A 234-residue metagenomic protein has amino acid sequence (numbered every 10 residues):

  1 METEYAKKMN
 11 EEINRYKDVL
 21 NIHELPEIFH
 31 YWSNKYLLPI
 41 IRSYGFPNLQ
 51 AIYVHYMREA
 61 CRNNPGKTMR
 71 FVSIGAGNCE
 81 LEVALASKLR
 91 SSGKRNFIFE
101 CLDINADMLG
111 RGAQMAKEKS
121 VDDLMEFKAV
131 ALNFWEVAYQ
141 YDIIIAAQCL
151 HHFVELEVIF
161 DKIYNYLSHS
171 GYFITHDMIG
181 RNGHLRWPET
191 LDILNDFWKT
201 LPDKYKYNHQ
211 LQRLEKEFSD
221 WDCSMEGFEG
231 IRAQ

Functional and structural regions predicted by a protein language model:
T3, N14-C61: Class I SAM-dependent methyltransferase Rossmann-like catalytic core, especially the SAM/SAH-binding loop
R70-F134: Class I SAM-dependent methyltransferase SAM/SAH-binding core
I145-A146: A conserved beta-strand element that flanks and buttresses the S-adenosyl-L-methionine
H151-F153: A short His-aromatic
E157-Y172: A short glycine-rich, Lys/Arg-flanked "PGG" loop and its adjoining helix->strand segment in the class I
Y172-K206: Conserved class I S-adenosyl-L-methionine
D196, T200-Q234: Substrate-binding/catalytic lobe of Class I Rossmann-like enzymes that use SAM or dcSAM, i.e., the mid-to-C-terminal
